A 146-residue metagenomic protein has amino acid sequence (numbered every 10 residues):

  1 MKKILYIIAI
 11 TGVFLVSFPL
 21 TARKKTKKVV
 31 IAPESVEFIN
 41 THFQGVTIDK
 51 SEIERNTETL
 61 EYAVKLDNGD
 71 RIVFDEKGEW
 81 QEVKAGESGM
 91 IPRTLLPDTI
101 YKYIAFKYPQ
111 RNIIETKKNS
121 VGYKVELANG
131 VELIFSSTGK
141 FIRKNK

Functional and structural regions predicted by a protein language model:
M1-K27, I39: Bacterial Sec-dependent N-terminal signal peptides
I7, S17, A22, L60-Y62 (+2 more regions): Generic detector of low-complexity/intrinsically disordered segments and short hydrophobic N-terminal stretches
L15, T41, T57, V64-K65 (+5 more regions): Generic structural signal for beta-strand residues in well-ordered domains
K24-K27, S51, E87, K118-S120 (+1 more regions): Alpha-helical membrane-protein topology signature
T26-D49, I91-N112: Short, non-transmembrane alpha-helical segments in secretory-pathway proteins
I48-L66, R111-A128: A cross-family detector of function-defining hotspots
L60-G86, G130-K146: Amphipathic N-proximal alpha-helical interface segments
P92-L95, K102-K146: Extracytoplasmic electrostatic interaction patches
